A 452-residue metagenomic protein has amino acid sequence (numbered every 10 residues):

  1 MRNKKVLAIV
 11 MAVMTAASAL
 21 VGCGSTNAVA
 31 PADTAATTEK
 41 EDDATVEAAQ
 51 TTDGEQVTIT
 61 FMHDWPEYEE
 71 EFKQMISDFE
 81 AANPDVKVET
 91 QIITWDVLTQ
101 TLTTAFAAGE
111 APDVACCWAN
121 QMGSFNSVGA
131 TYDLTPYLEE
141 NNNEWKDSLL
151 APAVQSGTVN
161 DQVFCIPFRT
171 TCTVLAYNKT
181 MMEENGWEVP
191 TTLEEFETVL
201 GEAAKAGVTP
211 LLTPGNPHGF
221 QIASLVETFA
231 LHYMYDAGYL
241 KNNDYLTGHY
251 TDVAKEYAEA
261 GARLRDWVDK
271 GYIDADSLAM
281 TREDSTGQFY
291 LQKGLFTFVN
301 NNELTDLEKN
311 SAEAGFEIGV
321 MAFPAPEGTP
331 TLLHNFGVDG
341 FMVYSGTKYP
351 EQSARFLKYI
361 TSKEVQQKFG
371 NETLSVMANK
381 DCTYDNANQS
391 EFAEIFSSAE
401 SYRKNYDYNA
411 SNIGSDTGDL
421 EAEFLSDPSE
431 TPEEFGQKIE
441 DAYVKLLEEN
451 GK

Functional and structural regions predicted by a protein language model:
E47-T51, A119-T173, E188, E197 (+5 more regions): Hinge/lid segment of periplasmic solute-binding proteins
S77, A81-A82, K87, A108 (+4 more regions): Extracytoplasmic/periplasmic substrate-recognition and gating elements
D78-L149, T180-T191, Q292-F296, E433 (+1 more regions): Extracytoplasmic "Venus flytrap"/periplasmic binding protein-like
K87, E183, S397-K452: Conserved C-terminal helix/tail region of periplasmic/extracytoplasmic solute-binding proteins
A105, D113, N142-T180, T209-T213 (+2 more regions): A structural signal for short loop-to-beta-strand junctions that line the ligand-binding cleft of periplasmic/secreted
T135-L149, E188, Y233-E259, K309-E313 (+2 more regions): Short, solvent-exposed loop/beta-turn-alpha elements that line the ligand-binding surface or hinge of extracytoplasmic
V159-F168, E197-T247, R265, G294: Extracytoplasmic/periplasmic solute-binding protein
L200-E202, Y245-S277: Glycine-centered hinge/linker elements that transmit conformational signals in sensory and ligand-binding systems
